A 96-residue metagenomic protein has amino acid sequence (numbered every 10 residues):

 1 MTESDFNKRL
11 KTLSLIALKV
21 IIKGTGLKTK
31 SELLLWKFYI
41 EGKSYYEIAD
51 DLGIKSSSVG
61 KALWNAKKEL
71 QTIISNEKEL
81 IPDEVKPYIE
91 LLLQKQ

Functional and structural regions predicted by a protein language model:
T2-S31: Amphipathic alpha-helical segment used for protein-protein interaction
E3-F6, K68-Q96: C-terminal edge and immediately downstream basic/flexible tail or linker adjoining helix-turn-helix-like DNA-binding
T12-L15, E32-L33, W64, K68 (+1 more regions): Generic detection of well-ordered alpha-helical segments
G24-S44: Short amphipathic alpha helix immediately N-terminal
L34-L35, E47-A49, V59: Hydrophobic positions on the alpha-helical face of helix-turn-helix-like DNA-binding modules
L52-E77: DNA-recognition helix of helix-turn-helix
